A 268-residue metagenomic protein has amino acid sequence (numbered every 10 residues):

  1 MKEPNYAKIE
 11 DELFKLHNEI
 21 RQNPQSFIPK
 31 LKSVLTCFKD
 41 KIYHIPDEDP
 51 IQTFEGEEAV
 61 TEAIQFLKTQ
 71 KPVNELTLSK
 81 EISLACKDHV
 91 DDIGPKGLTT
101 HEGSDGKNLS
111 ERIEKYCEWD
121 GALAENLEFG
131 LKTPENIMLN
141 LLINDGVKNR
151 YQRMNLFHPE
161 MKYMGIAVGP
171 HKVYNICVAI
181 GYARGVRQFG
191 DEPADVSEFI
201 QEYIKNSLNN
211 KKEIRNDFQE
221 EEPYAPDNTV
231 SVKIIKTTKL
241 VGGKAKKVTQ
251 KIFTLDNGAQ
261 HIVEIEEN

Functional and structural regions predicted by a protein language model:
M1-P4, K8, G169, D191-A194 (+1 more regions): Iron-associated oxidoreductase/ferritin-like identity signal
E3-Y116, R153, P159-M164: Short, well-ordered surface patches within globular domains
F14-K15, G146, T229, K244: Helix-centric, low-specificity signal for extended rod-like, repetitive segments
N23, Q52, N108, T133-P134 (+3 more regions): Alpha-helix capping and helix-coil boundary motifs
T53, S79, K132-T133, T254: Intrinsic-disorder/low-complexity, polar/charged segments
E81-G190: A well-ordered secondary-structure block
P193-N268: Extended interaction-bearing regions that mediate binding to partners or small molecules
